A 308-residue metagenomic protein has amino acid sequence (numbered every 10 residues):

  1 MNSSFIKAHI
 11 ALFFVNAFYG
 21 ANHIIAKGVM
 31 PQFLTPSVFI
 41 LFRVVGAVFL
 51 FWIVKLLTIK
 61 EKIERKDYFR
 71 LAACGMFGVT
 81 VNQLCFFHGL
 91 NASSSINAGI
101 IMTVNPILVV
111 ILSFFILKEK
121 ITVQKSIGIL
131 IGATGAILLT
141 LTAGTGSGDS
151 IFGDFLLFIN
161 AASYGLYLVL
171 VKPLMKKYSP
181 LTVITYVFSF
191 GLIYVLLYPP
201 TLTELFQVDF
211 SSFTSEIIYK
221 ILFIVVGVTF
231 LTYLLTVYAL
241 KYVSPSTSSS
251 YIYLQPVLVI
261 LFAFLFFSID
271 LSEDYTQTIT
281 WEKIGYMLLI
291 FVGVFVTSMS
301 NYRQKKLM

Functional and structural regions predicted by a protein language model:
M1-V38, F42, S147-P173, F262 (+3 more regions): Glycine-/small-residue-enriched transmembrane alpha-helix faces in small-molecule transporters and effluxers
S4-A8, F33-S37, L41, I63-F69 (+3 more regions): Juxtamembrane helix-entry segments on the extracytoplasmic side of multipass membrane proteins
F18, N22-H23, W52, L56-M102 (+2 more regions): Specific transmembrane alpha-helical segments of multi-pass solute transporters/efflux pumps, especially DMT/EamA
G28-V81, L108, S163-L170, I184-L205 (+2 more regions): Transmembrane alpha-helices of multi-pass small-molecule transport proteins
F39-F42, V79, Q83, N97-V104 (+2 more regions): Helix-helix packing/entry segments at the starts of transmembrane helices
V44, T142, I217, Y253-M308: C-terminal-most transmembrane helix of multi-pass membrane proteins
G46-L50, I101-F115, L130, F190-Y194 (+2 more regions): Alpha-helical transmembrane segments of compact multi-pass small-molecule transporters, enriched in specific families
M102, K118-L138, S147-D154, S268-G293: Loop-to-transmembrane alpha-helix entry segments
